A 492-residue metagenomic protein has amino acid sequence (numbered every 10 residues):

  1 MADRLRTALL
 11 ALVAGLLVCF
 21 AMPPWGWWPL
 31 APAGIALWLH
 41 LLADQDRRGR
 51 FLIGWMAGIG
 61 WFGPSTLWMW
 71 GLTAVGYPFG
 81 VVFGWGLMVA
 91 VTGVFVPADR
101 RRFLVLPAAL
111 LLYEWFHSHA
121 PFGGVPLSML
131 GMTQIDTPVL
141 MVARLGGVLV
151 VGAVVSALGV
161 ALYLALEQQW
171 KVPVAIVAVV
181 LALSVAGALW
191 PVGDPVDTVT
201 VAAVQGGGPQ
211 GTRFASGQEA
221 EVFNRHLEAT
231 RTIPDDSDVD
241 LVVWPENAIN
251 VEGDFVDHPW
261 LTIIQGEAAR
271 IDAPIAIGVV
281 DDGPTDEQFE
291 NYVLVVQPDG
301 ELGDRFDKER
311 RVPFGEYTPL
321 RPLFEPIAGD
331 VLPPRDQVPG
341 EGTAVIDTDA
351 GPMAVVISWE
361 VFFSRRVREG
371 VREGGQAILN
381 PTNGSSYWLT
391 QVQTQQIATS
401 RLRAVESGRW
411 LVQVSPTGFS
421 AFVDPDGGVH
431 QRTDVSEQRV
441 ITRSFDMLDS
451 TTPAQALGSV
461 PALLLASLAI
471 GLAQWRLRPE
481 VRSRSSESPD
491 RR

Functional and structural regions predicted by a protein language model:
M1-L189, L389, S400-R403, S415-V423 (+3 more regions): Membrane-embedded alpha-helical bundles of multi-pass enzymes that act on lipidic or dolichyl-linked glycan substrates
W190-L457, P461: Soluble catalytic domains of enzymes that build or remodel membrane lipids, polysaccharides, and related
S483-R492: Cytoplasmic C-terminal tails of single-pass
